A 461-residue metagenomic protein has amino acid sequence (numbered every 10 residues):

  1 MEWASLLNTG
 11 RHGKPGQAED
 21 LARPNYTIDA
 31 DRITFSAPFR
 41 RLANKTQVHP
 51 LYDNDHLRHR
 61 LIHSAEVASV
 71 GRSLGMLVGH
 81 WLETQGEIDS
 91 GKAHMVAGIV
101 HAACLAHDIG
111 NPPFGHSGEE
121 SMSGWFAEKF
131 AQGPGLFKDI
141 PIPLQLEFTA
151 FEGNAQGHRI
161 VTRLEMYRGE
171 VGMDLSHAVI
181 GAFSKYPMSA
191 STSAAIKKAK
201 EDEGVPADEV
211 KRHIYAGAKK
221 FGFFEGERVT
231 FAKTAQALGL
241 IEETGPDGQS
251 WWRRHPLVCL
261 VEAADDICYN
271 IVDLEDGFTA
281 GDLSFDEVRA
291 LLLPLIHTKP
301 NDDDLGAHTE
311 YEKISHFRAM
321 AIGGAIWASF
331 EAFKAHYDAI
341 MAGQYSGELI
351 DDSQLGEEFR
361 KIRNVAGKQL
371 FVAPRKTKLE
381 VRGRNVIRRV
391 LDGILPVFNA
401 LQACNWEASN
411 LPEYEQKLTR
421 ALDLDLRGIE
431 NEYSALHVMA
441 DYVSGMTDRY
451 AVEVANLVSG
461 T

Functional and structural regions predicted by a protein language model:
M1-A22, A30, T34-K45, A65 (+4 more regions): Sequence-structural signature of the catalytic-core scaffold of metal-dependent phosphohydrolases that act on
M1-E19, G393, A408-T461: Acidic, carboxylate-rich catalytic segments that either coordinate divalent cations
F39-A43, A131, M166-E170, S189-I196 (+8 more regions): Intrinsically disordered or highly flexible coil/loop and linker segments, enriched in small and charged/polar residues
K45-D55, V365-L370: A short small-residue
R58-L61: Low-complexity, highly charged intrinsically disordered N-terminal segments that act as targeting/localization
H63, F114, G118, G153 (+8 more regions): Hydrophobic (often cysteine-bearing) scaffold residues that line and stabilize catalytic clefts of nucleotide/cofactor
I296-S434, M446: C-terminal subdomains that position terminal phosphate/3'-OH groups for nucleotidyl transfer/ligation, primarily on
